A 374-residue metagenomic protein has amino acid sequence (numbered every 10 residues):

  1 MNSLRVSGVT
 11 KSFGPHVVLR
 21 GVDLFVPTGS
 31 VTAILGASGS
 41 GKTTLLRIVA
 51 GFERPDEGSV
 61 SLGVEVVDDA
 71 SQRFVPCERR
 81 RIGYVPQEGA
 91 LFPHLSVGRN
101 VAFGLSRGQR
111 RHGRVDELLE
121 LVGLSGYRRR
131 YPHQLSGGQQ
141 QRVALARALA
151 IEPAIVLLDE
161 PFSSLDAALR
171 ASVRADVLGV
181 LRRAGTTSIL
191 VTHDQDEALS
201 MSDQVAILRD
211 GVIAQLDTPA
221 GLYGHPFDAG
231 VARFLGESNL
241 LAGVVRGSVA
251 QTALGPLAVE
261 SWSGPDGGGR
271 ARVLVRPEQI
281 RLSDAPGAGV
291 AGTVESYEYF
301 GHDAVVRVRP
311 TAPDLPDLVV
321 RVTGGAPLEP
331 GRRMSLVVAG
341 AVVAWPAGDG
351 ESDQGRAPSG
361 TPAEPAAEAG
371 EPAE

Functional and structural regions predicted by a protein language model:
L35-A37: The feature captures the beta-strand-to-loop junction immediately N-terminal to the Walker
A50: Helix-to-loop junction immediately C-terminal to a conserved catalytic motif
D56-S59, D210: Conserved coupling/switch loops of ABC nucleotide-binding domains, chiefly the family-specific signature
G58-A70: Conserved ABC transporter NBD signature motif
R81-G83, Q87, L91, S96-G230: ABC ATPase nucleotide-binding domains
S238, V249-E374: Non-catalytic connector elements of ABC transporters
